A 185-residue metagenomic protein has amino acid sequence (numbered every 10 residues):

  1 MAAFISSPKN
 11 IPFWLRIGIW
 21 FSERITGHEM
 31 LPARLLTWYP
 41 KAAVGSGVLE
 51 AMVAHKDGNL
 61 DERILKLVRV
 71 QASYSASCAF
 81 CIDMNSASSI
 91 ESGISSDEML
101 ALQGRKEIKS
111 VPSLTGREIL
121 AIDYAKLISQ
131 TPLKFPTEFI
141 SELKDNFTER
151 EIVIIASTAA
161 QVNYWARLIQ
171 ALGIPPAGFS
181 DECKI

Functional and structural regions predicted by a protein language model:
M1-N59, I185: Mobile cap/lid helix-loop segments that border enzyme active or cofactor-binding sites and regulate substrate access
I25-T26, D57-S75: Immediate flanking context of iron-sulfur cluster ligation sites
L36-T37, G104-T131: Short Fe-S-cluster ligation motifs
P40-V44, I82-A101, P175: Iron-sulfur (Fe-S) cluster-binding segments and ferredoxin-like electron-carrier domains, especially [2Fe-2S]
L67-A72, L102-Q103, A121-S129, V153-A166: Short alpha-helical scaffolding segments that buttress acidic/His motifs in well-ordered protein cores
V68-S88: Short, thiol/selenol-centered motifs that function as redox-active sites or metal-ligating centers
Q130-I154: Acidic interhelical loop/turn segments
E149-P176, S180-I185: Preference for long, well-ordered alpha-helical segments
